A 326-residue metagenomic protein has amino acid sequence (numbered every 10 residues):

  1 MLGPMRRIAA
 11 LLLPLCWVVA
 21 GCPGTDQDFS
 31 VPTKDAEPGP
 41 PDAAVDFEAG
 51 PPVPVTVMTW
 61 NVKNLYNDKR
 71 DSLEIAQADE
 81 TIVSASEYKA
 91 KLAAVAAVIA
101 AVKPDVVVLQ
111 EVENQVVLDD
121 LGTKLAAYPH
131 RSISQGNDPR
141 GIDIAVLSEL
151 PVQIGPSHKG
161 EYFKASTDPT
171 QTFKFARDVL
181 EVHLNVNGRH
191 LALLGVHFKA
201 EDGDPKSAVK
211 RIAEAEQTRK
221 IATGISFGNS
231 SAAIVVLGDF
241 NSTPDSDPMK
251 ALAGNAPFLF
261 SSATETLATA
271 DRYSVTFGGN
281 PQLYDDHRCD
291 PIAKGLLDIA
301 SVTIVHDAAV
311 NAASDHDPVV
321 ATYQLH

Functional and structural regions predicted by a protein language model:
L2-L12: Bacterial N-terminal signal peptides that target proteins for export
V19-G21: C-terminal motif of bacterial Sec signal peptides marking the signal peptidase cleavage site
P23-K124, Y128, Q135-I142, A215-E216 (+3 more regions): N-terminal, active-site-proximal structural segment of metallo-dependent hydrolase catalytic domains
P23-Q27, V31-K34, K174, K220-V235 (+1 more regions): Metal-dependent phosphoester-hydrolase catalytic domains
G50-V57, Y66, V152, K174-A200 (+1 more regions): Beta-strand-turn-beta hairpins that frame and shape the catalytic cleft of phosphate-ester-processing enzymes
W60-L65, Q110-E113, I133-N137, S148-L150 (+6 more regions): Active-site-proximal beta-strand/loop segments in catalytic clefts of secreted hydrolases
D79-S86, V98, K103-L109, I133-S134 (+6 more regions): Second-shell loop/turn segments in exported
V106, V112-H190: Structured beta-strand-rich core segments of catalytic domains in phosphoester-bond hydrolases
